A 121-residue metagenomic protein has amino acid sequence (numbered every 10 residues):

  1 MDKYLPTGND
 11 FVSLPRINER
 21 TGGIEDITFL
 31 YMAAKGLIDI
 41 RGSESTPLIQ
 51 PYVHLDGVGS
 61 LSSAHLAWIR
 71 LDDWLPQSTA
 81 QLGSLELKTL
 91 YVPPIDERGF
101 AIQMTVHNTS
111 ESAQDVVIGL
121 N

Functional and structural regions predicted by a protein language model:
M1-N121: Terminal accessory carbohydrate-recognition/targeting modules of carbohydrate-active enzymes
